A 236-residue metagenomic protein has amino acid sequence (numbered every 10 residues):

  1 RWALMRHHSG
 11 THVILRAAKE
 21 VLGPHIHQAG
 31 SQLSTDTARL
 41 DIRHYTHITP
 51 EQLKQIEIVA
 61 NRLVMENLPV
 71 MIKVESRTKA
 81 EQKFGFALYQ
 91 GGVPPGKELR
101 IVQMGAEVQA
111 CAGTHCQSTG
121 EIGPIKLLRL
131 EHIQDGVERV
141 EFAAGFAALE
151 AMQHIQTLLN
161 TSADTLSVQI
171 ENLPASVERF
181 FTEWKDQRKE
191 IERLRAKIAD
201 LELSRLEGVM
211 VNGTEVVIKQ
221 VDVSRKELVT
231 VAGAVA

Functional and structural regions predicted by a protein language model:
R1-I42: Active/ligand-binding-proximal structured segments within catalytic/core domains that scaffold catalytic residues
L4-S9, T46-K54, L149-Q153, D222-V229: Ordered, soluble secondary-structure elements with a strong preference for glycine-centered loop motifs and nearby
H12, L40, G113, V140 (+1 more regions): Divalent metal-coordination and catalytic microenvironments
A17-P24, Q55, V59, L63 (+1 more regions): Generic non-transmembrane alpha-helical segments
P24-A29, L68-P69, L203: Active-site phosphate-binding and catalytic loops of NTP-dependent enzymes
H25, T35, T119-A236: Terminal appendage regions of diverse proteins
S31, T114, F146: Gly/Ser/Thr-rich helix-start
D36, I42-I133: Non-catalytic interaction/regulatory segments
